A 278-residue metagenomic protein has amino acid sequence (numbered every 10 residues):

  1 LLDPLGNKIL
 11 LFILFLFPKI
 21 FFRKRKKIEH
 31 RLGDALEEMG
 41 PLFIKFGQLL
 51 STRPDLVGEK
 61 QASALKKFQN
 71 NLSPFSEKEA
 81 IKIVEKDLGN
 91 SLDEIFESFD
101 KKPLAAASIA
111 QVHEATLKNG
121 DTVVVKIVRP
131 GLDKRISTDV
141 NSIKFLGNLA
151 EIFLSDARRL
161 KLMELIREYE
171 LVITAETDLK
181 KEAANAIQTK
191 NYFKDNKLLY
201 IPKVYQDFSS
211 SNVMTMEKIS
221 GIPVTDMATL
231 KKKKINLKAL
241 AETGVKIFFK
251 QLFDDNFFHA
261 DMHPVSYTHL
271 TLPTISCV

Functional and structural regions predicted by a protein language model:
L1-Q111, K134-L162: N-terminal accessory/targeting segments that precede structured cores
Q69-N70, S137-T138, N148-F258: ATP-dependent phospho-/nucleotidyl transfer catalytic cores
V123-I127: Glycine-rich ATP phosphate-binding loop
D261: Conserved catalytic-loop position in the HRD/HxD motif
P264: Catalytic-loop Lys-Pro-X-Asn motif of eukaryotic-like protein kinases
T268-T274: Conserved small/polar residues in nucleotide/adenosyl-binding loops
